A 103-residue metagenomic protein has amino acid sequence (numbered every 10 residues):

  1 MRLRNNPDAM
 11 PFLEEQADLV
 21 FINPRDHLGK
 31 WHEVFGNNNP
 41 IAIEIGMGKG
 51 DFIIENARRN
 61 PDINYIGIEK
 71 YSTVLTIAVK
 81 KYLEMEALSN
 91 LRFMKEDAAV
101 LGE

Functional and structural regions predicted by a protein language model:
M1-I43, D51-R58: S-adenosyl-L-methionine
P40-V100: SAM cofactor-binding core of SAM-dependent methyltransferases, primarily the Rossmann-like beta-alpha-beta module
E103: A short acidic, Gly/Pro-enriched loop at the edge of an enzyme's catalytic core that lines a small-molecule cofactor
